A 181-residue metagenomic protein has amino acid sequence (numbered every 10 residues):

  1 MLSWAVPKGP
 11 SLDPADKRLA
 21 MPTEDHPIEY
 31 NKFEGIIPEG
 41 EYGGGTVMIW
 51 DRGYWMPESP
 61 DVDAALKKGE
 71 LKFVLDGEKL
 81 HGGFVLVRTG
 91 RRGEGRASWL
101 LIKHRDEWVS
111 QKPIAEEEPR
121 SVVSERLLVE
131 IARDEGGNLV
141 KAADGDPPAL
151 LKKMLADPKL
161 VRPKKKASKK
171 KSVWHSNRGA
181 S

Functional and structural regions predicted by a protein language model:
M1-S181: Catalytic cores of nucleic-acid ligases and guanylyltransferases
